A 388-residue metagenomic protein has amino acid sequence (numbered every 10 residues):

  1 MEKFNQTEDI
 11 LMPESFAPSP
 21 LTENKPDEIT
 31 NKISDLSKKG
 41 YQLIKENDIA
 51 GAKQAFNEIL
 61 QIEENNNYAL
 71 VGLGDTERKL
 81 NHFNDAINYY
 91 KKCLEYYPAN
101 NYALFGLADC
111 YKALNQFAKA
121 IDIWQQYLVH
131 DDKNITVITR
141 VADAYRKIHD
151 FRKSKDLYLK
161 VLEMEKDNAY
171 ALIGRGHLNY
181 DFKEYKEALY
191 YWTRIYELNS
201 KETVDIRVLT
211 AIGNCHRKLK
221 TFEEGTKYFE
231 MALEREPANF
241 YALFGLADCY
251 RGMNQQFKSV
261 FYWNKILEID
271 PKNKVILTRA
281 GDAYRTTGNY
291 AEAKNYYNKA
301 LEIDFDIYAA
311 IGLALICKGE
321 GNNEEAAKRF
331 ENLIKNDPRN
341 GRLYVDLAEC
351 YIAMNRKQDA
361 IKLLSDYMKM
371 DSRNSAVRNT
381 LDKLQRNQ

Functional and structural regions predicted by a protein language model:
E14-L36, E58-Q61, N199-V204: TPR-adjacent "capping" and linker segments in tetratricopeptide-repeat scaffold/adaptor proteins
I33, N67-Y68, N101-Y102, I135-T136 (+7 more regions): Helix-start (N-cap) detector for alpha-helical repeat units in TPR-like alpha-solenoids, especially tetratricopeptide
K38, G72, G106, R140 (+8 more regions): Canonical tetratricopeptide repeat
K45, K79, A113, K147 (+7 more regions): Register position in tetratricopeptide repeats
I62, Y96, H130-D131, M164 (+6 more regions): Structural marker of alpha-solenoid helical repeat scaffolds
